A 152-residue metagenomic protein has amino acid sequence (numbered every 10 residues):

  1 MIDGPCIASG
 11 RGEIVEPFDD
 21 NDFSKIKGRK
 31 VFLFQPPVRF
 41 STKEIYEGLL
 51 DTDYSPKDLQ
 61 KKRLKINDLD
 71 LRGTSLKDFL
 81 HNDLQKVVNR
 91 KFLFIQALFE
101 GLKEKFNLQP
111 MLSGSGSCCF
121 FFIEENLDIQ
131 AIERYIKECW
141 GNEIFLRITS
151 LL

Functional and structural regions predicted by a protein language model:
M1, F120-I123: Aromatic-residue hotspot detector
M1-P17: Gly/Ser-rich oxyanion-binding loop with an adjacent helix/lid that shapes the negatively charged ligand pocket
A8, F40, C118-F120: Short, active-site-adjacent cap segments at secondary-structure transitions
E13-Q109, E124-L127, E133-L152: Conserved, helical-rich catalytic subdomain that frames metal- and/or nucleotide-binding sites in enzyme alpha/beta
L112-S117: Glycine-rich beta-strand-to-loop/alpha-helix junction loops that act as flexible
